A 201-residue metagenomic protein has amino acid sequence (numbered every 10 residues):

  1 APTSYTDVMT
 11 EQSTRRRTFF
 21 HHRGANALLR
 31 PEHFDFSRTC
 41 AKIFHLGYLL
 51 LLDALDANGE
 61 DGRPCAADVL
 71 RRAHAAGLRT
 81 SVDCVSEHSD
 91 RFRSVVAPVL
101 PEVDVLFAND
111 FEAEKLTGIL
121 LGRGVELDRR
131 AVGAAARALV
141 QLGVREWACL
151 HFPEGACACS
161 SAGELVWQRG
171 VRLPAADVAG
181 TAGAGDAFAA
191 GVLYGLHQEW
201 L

Functional and structural regions predicted by a protein language model:
A1, Y5-W167, V171, H197-W200: Ribokinase/PfkB-type carbohydrate-kinase core domain
R172-L201: Conserved post-catalytic alpha-helical subdomain immediately downstream of the catalytic base and nucleotide-binding
